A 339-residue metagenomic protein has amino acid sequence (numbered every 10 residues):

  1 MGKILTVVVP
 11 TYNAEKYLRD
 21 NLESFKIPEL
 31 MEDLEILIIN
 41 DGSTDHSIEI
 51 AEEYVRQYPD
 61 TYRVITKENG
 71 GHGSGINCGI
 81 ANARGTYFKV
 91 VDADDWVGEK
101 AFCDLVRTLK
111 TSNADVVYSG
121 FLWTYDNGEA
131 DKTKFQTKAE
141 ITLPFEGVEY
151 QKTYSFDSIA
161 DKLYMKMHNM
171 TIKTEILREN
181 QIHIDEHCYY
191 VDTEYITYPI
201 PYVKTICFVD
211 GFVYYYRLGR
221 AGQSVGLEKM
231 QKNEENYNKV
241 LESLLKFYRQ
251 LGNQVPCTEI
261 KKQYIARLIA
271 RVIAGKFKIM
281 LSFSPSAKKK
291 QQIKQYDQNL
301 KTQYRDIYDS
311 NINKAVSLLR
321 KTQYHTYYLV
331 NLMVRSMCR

Functional and structural regions predicted by a protein language model:
I4-T6, E35, E194: Cell-envelope/extracellular polymer assembly enzymes that use nucleotide-activated donors
A14-I27: Short, well-formed alpha-helical segments that are part of the catalytic scaffolds of diverse glycosyltransferases
S24, N40-I50, G71: A conserved acidic beta->alpha catalytic loop
D33-G42, R63-E68, D92-A93: Short beta-strand/loop segment that forms part of the nucleotide-sugar
K67-A83: Glycine-rich, basic loop-to-helix element that forms the pyrophosphate-binding segment of sugar-nucleotide handling
H72, A93-C207, Y214-Q231: Donor-binding/catalytic cores of nucleotide-activated saccharide and glycerol-phosphate transferases/polymerases
F88: Short aromatic/hydrophobic "clamp" motif used to bind/position activated sugar donors
A114, M280-R339: Membrane-interface aromatic/basic loop that binds lipid-linked glycans or pyrophosphate carriers, typified by
